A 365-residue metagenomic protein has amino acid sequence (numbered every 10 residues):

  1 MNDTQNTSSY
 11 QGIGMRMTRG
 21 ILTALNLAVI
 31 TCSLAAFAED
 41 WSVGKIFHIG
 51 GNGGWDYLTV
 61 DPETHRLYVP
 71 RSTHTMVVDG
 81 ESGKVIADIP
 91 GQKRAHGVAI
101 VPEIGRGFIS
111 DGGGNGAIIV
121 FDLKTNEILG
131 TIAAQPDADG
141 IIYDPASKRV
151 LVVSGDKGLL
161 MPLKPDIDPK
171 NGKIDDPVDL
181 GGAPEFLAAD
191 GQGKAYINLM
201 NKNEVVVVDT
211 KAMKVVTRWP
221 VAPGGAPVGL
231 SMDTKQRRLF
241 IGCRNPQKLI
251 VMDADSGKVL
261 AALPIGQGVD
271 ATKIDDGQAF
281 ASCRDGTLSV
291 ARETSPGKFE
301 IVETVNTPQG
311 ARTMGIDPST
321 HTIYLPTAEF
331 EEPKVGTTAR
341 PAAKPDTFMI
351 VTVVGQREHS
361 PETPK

Functional and structural regions predicted by a protein language model:
M1-R19: N-terminal secretory signal peptides that target proteins for export/translocation
G14-I21, S256, K298: Structural motif marking the loop-to-transmembrane transition
L22-S33: Bacterial N-terminal signal peptides
A35-K365: Predominantly soluble domains enriched in secretory-pathway, periplasmic, or organellar proteins
